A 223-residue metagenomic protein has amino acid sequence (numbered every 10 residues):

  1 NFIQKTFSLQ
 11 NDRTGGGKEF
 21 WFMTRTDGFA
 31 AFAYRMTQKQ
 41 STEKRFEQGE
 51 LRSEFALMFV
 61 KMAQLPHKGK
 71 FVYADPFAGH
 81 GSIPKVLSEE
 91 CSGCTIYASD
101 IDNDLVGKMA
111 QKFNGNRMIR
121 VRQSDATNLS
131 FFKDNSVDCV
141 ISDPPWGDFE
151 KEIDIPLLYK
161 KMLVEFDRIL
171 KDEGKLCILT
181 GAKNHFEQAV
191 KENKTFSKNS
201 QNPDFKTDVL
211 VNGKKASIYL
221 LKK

Functional and structural regions predicted by a protein language model:
F2-K223: Class I S-adenosyl-L-methionine-dependent methyltransferase catalytic core
